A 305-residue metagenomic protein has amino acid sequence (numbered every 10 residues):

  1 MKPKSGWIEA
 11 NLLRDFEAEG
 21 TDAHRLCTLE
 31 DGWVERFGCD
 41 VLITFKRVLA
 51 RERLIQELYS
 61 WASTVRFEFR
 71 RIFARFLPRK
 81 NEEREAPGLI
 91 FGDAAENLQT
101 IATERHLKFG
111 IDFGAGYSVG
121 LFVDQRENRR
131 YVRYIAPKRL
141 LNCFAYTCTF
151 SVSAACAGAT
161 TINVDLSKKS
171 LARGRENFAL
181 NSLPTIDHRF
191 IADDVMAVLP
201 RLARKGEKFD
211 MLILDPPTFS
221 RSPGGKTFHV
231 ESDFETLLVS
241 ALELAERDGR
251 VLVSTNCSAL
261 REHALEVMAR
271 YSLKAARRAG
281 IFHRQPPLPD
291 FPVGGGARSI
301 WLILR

Functional and structural regions predicted by a protein language model:
M1-D40, K46: Non-catalytic accessory regions of SAM-dependent methyltransferases
T21, C27, D31-E35, L54-F122 (+1 more regions): Non-catalytic substrate-recognition/targeting regions of SAM-dependent transferases
A136-Y146: Conserved class I S-adenosyl-L-methionine
T147-A159: Conserved SAM-binding loop of SAM-dependent methyltransferases across substrates and taxa, primarily the Class I
T160-D165: Conserved SAM-binding motif I beta-strand of class I
S167-I213: S-adenosyl-L-methionine
A192, D210-S240: Mobile active-site "lid"/loop adjacent to the S-adenosyl-L-methionine
R250-R305: C-terminal catalytic and target-recognition region of SAM-dependent MTase-like enzymes, primarily methyltransferases
